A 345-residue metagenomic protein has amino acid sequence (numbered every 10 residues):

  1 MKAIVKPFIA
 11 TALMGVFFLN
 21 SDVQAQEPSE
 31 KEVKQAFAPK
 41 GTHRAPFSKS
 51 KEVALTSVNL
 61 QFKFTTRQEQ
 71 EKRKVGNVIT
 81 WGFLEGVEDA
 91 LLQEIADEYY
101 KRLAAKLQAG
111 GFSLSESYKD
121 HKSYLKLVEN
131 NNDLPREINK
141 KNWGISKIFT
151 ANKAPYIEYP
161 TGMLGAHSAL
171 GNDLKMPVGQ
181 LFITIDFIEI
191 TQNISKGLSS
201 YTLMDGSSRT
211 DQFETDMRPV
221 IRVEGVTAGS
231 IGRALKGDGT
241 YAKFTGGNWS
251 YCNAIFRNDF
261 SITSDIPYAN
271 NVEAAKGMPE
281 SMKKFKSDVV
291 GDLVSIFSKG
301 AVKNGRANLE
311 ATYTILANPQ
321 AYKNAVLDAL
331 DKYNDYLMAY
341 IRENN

Functional and structural regions predicted by a protein language model:
M1-E30: Bacterial Sec-dependent N-terminal signal peptides
A25-I138, K153-S261, D265-N345: A structural "domain/chain start" motif
K141-I145: Surface-exposed intrinsically disordered loops and tails
